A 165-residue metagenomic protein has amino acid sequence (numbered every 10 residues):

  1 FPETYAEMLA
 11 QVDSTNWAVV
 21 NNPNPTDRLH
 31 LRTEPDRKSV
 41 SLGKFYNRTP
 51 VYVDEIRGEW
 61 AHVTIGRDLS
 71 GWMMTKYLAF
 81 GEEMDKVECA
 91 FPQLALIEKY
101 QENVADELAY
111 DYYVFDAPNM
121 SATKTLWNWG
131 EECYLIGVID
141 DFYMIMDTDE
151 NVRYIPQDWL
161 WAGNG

Functional and structural regions predicted by a protein language model:
F1-W17, Y52-D54, T64-K99, M146-G165: Boundary regions of SH3-family modules and the immediately adjacent low-complexity/disordered segments in eukaryotic
Y5-A6, S14-T15, N22-E59, Q93-M144 (+1 more regions): Beta-loop motif signature
